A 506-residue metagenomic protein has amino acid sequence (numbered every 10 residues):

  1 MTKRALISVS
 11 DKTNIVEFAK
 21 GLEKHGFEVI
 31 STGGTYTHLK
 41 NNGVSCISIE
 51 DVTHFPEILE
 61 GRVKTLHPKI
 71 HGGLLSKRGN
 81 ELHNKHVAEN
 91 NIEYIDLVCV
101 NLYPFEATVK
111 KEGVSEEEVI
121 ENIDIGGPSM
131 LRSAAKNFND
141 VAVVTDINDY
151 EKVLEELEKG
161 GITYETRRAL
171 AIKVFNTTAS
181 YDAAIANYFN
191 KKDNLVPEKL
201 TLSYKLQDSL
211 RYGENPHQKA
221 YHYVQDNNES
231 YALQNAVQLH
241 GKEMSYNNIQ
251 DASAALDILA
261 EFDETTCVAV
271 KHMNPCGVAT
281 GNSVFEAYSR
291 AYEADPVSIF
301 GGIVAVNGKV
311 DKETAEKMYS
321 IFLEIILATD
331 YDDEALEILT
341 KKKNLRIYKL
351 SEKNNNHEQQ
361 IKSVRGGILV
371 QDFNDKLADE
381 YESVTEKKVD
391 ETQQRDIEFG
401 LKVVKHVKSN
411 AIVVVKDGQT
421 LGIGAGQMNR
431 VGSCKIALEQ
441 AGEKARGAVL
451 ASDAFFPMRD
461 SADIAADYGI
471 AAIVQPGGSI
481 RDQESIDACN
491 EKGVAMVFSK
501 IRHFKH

Functional and structural regions predicted by a protein language model:
M1-F55: N-terminal glycine-/serine-/threonine-rich phosphate-binding loop
T2-A5, K12, L97, Y181-A183 (+1 more regions): ATP-dependent carboxylate/acyl-activation modules
G34-F105: Glycine-rich nucleotide/cofactor/substrate-binding loop typically near the N-terminus or early in the first domain
T35-H38, T53-L59, F105-A107, S129-R132 (+6 more regions): Short gly/pro/ser/thr-enriched loop/turn and capping motifs at secondary-structure boundaries
R78-I125, S133-A134, E382-S383, K388-E391: Active-site/ligand-binding-proximal alpha/beta "capping" segment
N137-D149: Mobile "lid/hinge" segments at catalytic clefts and subdomain interfaces of large enzymes
N148, K152-L200, I321: Non-catalytic interaction/clamp surfaces of large macromolecular machines
